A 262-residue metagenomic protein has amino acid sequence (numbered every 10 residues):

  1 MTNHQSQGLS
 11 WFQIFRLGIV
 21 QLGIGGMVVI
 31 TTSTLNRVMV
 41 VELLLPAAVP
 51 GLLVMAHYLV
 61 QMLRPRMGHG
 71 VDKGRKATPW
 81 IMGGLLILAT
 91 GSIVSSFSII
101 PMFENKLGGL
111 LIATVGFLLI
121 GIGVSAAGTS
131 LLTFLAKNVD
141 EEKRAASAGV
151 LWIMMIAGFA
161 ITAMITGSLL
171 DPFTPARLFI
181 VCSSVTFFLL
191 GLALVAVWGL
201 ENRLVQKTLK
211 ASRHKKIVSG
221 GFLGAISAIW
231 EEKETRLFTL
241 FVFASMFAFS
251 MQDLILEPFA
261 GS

Functional and structural regions predicted by a protein language model:
M1-W11, R203-L240: Juxtamembrane intracellular "pre-TM" segments in multi-pass secondary transporters
L22, G91-A127: Hydrophobic core of transmembrane alpha-helices in multi-pass small-molecule transporters, especially MFS/SLC-type
S33-V49, L254-S262: Short amphipathic helix-loop junctions that connect adjacent transmembrane helices in Major Facilitator Superfamily/SLC
P50-D72, A89-T90: Central cavity-lining transmembrane alpha-helices of secondary-active solute carriers, predominantly the Major
H57-R64, A145-L170: Glycine-rich segments within core transmembrane alpha-helices of 12-TM secondary carriers
V71-T90, K106: Cytoplasmic membrane-interface "Motif A"-like loop-to-helix N-cap segments of 12-TM Major Facilitator Superfamily
L118-I153: Cytoplasmic helix-loop-helix junction between adjacent transmembrane helices in 12-TM secondary transporters
R177-A196: Symmetry-related core transmembrane helices of the 12-TM Major Facilitator Superfamily/SLC fold
